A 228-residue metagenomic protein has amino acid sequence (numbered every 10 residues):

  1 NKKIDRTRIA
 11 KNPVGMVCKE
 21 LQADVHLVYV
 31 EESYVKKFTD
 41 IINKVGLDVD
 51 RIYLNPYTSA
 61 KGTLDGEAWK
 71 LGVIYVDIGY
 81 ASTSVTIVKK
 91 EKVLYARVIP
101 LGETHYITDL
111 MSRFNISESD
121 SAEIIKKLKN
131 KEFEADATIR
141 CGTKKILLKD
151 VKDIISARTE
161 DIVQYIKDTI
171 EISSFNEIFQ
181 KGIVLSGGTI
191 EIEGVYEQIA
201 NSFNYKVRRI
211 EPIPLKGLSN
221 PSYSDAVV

Functional and structural regions predicted by a protein language model:
N1-V73, L94, N130-I154, S173-N176 (+2 more regions): Nucleotide/phosphate-binding catalytic cleft detector across ATP-hydrolyzing and phosphate-transferring enzymes
I42, D77, L110, I166 (+1 more regions): Residue-level signature of catalytic and energy-coupling elements of molecular machines, predominantly ATP/GTP-dependent
L54-T58, K90, I99, E211-K216: Short, ordered loop/turn segments at secondary-structure junctions
L64-Y95, L110: Gly/Thr-rich phosphate-binding beta-strand-loop-beta motif of the actin/hexokinase/Hsp70
P100-F114: A conserved active-site cap/scaffold subdomain adjacent to cofactor or substrate pockets
V163, K167-G182: Phosphate/pyrophosphate-binding loops at sites that engage ATP/ADP/AMP, CoA/4′-phosphopantetheine, polyphosphate
I178-S202: Glycine-rich phosphate-binding loops at beta-strand->alpha-helix junctions
R208-V228: Glycine-rich phosphate-binding/hydrolytic loop that grips phosphoryl groups
